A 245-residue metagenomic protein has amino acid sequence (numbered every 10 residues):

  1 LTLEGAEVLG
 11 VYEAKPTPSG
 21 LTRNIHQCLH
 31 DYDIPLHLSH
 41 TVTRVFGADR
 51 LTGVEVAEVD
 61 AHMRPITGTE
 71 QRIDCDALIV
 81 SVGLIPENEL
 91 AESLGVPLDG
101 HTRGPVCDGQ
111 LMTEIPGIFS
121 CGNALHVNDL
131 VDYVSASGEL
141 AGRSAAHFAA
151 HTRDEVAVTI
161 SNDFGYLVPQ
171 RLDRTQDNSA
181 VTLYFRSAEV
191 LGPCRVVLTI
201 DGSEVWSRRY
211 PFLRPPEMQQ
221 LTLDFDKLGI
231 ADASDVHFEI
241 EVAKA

Functional and structural regions predicted by a protein language model:
T2-E89, S179-F212: A Rossmann-like FAD-binding core segment of flavoenzymes
G5-G10, P97-G100, R153: A short alpha-helix-loop-beta-strand transition element characteristic of N-terminal alpha/beta dinucleotide-binding
A77-N128: FAD-site-proximal beta/loop scaffold in flavoenzymes
L98-G100, S137, T152, V196 (+1 more regions): Conserved mixed alpha/beta catalytic, RNA-binding, or beta-rich assembly cores of soluble enzyme, regulatory
C121-P169, V242-K244: A conserved FAD-binding loop/helix module that cradles the flavin
R153-L191: Surface beta-strand/loop "capping" patches
Y184, P216-L228: Exposed aromatic-hydrophobic patches
V196-L198, D226-A245: Short, aromatic- and glycine-rich surface loops/edge beta-strands on solvent-exposed regions
